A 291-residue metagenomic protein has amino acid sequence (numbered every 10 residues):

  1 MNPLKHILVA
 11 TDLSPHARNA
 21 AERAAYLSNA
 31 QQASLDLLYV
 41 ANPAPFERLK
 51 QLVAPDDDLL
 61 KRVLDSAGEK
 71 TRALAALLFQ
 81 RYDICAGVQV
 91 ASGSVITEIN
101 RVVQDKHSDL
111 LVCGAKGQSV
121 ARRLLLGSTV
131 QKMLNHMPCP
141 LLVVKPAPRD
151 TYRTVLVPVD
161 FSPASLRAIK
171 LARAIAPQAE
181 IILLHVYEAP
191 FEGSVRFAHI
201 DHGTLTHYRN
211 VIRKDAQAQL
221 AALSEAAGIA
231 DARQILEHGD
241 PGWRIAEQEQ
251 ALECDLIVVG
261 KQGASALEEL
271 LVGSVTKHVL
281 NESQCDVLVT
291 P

Functional and structural regions predicted by a protein language model:
M1-P3, R23, N42-P45, D58-R62 (+3 more regions): Structural beta-alpha unit
M1-P55, T154-G203, I235: Small/aliphatic-rich secondary-structure junction motif
P3, Y26-A30, I96-P148, E247-P291: Gly/Ser-rich helix-loop-strand patches that form or flank binding pockets for ribonucleotide-derived cofactors
A17, L60-G68, S165, R209-Q217 (+1 more regions): Amphipathic, non-transmembrane alpha-helical scaffold segments
N29, A33, Q80-I84, H107-S108 (+4 more regions): Short glycine/proline-enriched coil/turn segments at helix->beta-strand junctions
D36-L38, G87-A91, L142, I182-L184 (+2 more regions): General small-molecule cofactor/ligand-binding pocket signal
A115-Q118, L142-L171, E188-I229, Q234 (+2 more regions): Conserved N-terminal glycine/acidic-rich loop preference
